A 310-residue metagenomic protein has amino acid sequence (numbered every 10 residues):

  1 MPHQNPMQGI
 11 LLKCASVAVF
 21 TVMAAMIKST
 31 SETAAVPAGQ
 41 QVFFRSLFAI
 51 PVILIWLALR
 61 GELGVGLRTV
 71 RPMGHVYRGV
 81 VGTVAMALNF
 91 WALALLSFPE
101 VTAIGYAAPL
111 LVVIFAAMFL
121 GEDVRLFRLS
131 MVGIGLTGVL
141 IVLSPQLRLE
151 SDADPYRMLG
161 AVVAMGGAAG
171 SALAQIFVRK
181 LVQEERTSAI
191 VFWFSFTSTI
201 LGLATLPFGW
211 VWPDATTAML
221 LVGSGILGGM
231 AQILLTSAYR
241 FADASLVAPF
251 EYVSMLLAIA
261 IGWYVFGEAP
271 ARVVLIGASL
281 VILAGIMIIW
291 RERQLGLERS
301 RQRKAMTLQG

Functional and structural regions predicted by a protein language model:
M1-C14, V113-M165, A169, I282-G310: Juxtamembrane helix-loop boundary signature in multi-pass membrane transporters
G9-A15, T69-G79, V124-T137, R157-G160 (+2 more regions): Cytoplasmic-side transmembrane-helix entry/capping segments in multi-pass membrane proteins
G9-S16, L63-L88, M158-G167, W212-M230: Loop-to-transmembrane-helix transition segments
V17-A25, L54, G79-A87, P109-I114 (+7 more regions): Hydrophobic/small/kink-forming positions within alpha-helical transmembrane segments of polytopic membrane proteins
T21, A25, I53, L149-W210 (+1 more regions): Transmembrane alpha-helical segments that form core, pore/gating elements of small-molecule transporters/exporters
A34-V84, A169-A174, W193-F208: Transmembrane alpha-helices of multi-pass small-molecule transport proteins
F44, T102-A107, L181-T197, Q232-Y264: Helix-helix packing/entry segments at the starts of transmembrane helices
N89-W91, A108-G133, L256-L275: C-terminal transmembrane-helix exit sites in multi-pass transporters
